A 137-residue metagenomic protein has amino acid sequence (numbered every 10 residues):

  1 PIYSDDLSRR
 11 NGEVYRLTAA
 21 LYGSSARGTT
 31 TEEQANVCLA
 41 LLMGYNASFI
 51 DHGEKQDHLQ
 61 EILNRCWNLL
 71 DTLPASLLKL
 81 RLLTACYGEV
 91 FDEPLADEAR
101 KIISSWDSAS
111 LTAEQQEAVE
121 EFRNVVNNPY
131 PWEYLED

Functional and structural regions predicted by a protein language model:
P1-S4, R27-I50, P74-E89, E117-N128: Amphipathic alpha-helical repeat scaffolds of TPR domains
P1-T31: Extended hydrophobic, helix-prone interaction segments
I2-E13, L42-L59, C86-A99, Y134: Short coil/turn connectors between adjacent alpha-helices in alpha-solenoid helical repeat scaffolds
R16-A20, A40, E61-N68, T84-A85: Alpha-helical solenoid scaffolds in eukaryotic proteins
A19-Q34, C66-K79, S105-A113: Flexible helix-coil transition and linker loops at the boundaries of alpha-helical arrays
C38, D57-L59, N64, A96-A113: TPR/TPR-like (Sel1-like) alpha-helical repeat modules
Q60, R65, A75-L77, V90-F91: Long, mid-chain structured domain cores
I102-D137: Terminal, low-structured helical/coil segments at or just beyond the last alpha-helical repeat
